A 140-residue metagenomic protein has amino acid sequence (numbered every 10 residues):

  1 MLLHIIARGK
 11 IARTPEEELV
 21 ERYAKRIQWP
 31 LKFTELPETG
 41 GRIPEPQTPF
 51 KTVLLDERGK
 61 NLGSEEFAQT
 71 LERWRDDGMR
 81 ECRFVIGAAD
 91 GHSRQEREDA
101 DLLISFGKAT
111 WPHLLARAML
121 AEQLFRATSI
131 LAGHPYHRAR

Functional and structural regions predicted by a protein language model:
M1-A24: N-terminal beta1-alpha1 ligand-phosphate binding loop
I6-R8, L55, V85: Short hydrophobic segments within beta-strands
I11, E57-K60, A88-H92: Short glycine-rich anion-binding loops that position phosphate/pyrophosphate groups of nucleotides and phosphorylated
E16-V20, S64-A68, R97, R117: Conserved strand-to-helix beginnings and helix N-cap segments that scaffold or border functional pockets
Y23-I27, E96: Short, conserved catalytic or adaptor-binding loops enriched in Gly and charged residues
Q28-R83: S-adenosyl-L-methionine/SAH cofactor-binding core of RNA-modifying enzymes
E66-Q95, D99-W111: Catalytic beta-strand/loop module used to bind and position nucleotide/cofactor moieties in cofactor-attachment
R94-R140: Structured adenosyl-cofactor binding patch, chiefly the S-adenosyl-L-methionine
